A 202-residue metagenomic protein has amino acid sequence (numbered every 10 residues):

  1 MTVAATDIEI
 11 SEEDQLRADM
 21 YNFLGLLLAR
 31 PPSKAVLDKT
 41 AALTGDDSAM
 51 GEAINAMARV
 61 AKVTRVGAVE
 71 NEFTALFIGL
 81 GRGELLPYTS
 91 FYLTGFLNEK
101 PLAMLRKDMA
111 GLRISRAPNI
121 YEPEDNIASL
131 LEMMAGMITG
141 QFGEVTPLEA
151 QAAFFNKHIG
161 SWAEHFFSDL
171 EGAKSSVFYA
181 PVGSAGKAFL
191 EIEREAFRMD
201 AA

Functional and structural regions predicted by a protein language model:
M1-A202: Surface/interface-facing alpha-helical segments and adjacent flexible terminal/loop regions used for partner/assembly
